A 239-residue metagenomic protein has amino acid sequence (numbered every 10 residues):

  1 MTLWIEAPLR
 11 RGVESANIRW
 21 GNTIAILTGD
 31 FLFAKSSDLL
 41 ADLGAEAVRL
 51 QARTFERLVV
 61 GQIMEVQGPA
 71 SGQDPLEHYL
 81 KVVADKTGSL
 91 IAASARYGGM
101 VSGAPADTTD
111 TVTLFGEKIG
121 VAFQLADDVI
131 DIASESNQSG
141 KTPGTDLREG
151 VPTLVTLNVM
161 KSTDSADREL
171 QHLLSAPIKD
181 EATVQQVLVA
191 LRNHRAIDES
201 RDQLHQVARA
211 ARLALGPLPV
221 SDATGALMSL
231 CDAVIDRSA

Functional and structural regions predicted by a protein language model:
M1-A239: All-alpha prenyltransferase/terpene-synthase fold signal
